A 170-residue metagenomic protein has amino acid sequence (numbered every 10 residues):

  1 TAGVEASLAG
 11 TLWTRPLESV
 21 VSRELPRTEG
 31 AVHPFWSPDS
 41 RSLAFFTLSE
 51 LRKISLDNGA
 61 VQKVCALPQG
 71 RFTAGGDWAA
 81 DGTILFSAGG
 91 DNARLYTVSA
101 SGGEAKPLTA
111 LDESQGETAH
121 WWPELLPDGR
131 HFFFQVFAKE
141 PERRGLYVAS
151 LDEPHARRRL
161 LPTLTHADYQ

Functional and structural regions predicted by a protein language model:
T1-Q170: Acidic, proline/glycine-rich low-complexity intrinsically disordered segments
